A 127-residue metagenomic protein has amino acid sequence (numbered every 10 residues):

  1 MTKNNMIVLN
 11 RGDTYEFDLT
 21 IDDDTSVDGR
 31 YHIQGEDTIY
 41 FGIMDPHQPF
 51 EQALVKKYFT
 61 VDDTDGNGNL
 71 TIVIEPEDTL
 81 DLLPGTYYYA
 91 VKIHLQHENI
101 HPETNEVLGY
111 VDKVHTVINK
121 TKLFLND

Functional and structural regions predicted by a protein language model:
M1-D127: Contiguous segments within soluble domain cores/interaction surfaces
